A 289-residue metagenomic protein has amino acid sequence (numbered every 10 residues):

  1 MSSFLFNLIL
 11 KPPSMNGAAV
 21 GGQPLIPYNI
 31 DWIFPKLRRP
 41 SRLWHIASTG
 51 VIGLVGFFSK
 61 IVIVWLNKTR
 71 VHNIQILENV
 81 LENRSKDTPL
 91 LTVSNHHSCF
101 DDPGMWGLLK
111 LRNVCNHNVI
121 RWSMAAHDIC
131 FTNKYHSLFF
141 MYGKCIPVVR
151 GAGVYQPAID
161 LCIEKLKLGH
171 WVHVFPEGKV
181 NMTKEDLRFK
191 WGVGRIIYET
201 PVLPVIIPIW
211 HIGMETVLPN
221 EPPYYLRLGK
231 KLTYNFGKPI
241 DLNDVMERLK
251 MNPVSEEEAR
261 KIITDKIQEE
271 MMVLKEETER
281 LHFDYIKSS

Functional and structural regions predicted by a protein language model:
M1-I61, E276-S289: Eukaryotic N-terminal low-complexity, Ser/Thr- and Lys/Arg-rich leader segments that predominantly function as
F34-S41, R84-A152: Catalytic core of membrane glycerolipid acyltransferases/transacylases, capturing the structured, soluble-facing
R38, K134-L138, H170-W171, T183-V254: A cross-family acyltransferase "interaction/gating" segment
L43-K68, N113, T132-G143, P219-G229: Alpha-helical membrane-targeting segments
V62-P89: A short, well-structured juxtamembrane/interface segment
R70, I129, A152-Q156, D186-L187: A conditional alpha-helix N-cap/helix-loop micro-motif detector
T88-S94, H170-P176, P204: Generic beta-sheet signal
Y155-D186, Y234-L242, R260-K275, E279 (+1 more regions): N-terminal/domain-start segments enriched in small and hydrophobic, helix-friendly residues, covering either
